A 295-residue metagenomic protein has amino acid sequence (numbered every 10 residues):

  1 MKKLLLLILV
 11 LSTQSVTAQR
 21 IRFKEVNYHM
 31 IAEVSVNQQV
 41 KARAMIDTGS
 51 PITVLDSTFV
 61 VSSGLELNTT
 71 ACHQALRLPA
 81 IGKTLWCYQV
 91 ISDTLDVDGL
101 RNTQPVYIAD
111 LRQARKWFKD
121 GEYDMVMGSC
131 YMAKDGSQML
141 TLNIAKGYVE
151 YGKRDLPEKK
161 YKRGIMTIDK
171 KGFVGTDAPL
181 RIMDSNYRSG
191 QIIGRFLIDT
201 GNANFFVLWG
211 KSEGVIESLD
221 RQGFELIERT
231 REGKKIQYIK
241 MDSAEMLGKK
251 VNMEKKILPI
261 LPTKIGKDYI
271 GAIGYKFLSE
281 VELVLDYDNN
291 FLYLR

Functional and structural regions predicted by a protein language model:
M1-I21: Bacterial Sec-dependent N-terminal signal peptides
A18-R295: Pepsin/retropepsin-fold aspartyl endopeptidases
